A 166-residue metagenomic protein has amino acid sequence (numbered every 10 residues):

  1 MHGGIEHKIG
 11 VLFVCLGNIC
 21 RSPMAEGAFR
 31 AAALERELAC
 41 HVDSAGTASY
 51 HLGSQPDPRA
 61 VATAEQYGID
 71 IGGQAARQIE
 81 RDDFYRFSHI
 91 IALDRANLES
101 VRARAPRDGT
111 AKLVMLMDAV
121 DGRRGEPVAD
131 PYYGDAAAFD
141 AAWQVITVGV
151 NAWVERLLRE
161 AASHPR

Functional and structural regions predicted by a protein language model:
M1-R86, E155-P165: Conserved active-site segments centered on acidic
H2-I5, H89, R95-R166: Phosphate-binding/catalytic loops
C15, A64, I91-A92, I146: Hydrophobic structural packing positions in well-ordered secondary structure
S22, D94-R95: Helix N-cap/beta->alpha junction signal
